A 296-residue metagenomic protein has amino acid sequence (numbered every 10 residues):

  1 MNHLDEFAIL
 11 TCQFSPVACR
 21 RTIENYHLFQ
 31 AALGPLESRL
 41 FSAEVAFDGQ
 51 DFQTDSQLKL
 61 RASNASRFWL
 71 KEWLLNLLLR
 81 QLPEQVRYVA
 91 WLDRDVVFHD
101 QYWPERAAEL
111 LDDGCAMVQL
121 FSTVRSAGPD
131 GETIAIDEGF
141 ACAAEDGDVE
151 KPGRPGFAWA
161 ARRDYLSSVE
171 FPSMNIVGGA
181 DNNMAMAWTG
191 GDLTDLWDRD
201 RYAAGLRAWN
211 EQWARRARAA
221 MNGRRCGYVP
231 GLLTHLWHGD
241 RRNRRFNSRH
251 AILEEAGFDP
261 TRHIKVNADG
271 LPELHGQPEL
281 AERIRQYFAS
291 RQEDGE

Functional and structural regions predicted by a protein language model:
N2-L4, S15-F29, I176-E296: C-terminal catalytic/acceptor-binding lobe
C12, A43, V118-T123, V229 (+1 more regions): Short glycine/serine/threonine-enriched helix-capping/active-site loop that flanks the nucleotide-sugar donor pocket
Q13-A18, Y26, A32-L36, A43-Q53 (+1 more regions): A conserved acidic beta->alpha catalytic loop
T22, R67-L74, R154, A180-D181: Phosphate/oxyanion-binding active-site loops and adjacent basic polyanion-contact surfaces
E44-V86: Active-site-proximal specificity loops/subdomain of glycosyltransferases
V86-H99: Short beta-strand-to-loop acidic/aromatic patch adjacent to the donor-nucleotide binding site
Y88, A116-M117, C226: Short, Asp-centered acidic motifs that coordinate Mg2+ and/or phosphate in catalytic or ligand-binding sites
H99-G191: Conserved catalytic core of nucleotide-sugar-dependent glycosyltransferases
